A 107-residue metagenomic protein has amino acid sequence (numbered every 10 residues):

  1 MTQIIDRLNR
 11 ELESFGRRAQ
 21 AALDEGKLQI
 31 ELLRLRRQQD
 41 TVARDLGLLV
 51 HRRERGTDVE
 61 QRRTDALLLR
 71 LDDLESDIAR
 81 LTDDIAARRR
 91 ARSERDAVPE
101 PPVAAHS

Functional and structural regions predicted by a protein language model:
T2-D24: Short, charge-rich amphipathic alpha-helices with coiled-coil/heptad character
R10-E13, R17, R37, T41-L48 (+1 more regions): Generic structural signal for well-ordered, non-membrane alpha-helices
A19, E54-D58, E75: Residues at alpha-helix boundaries and short interhelical turns
A19-Q38: Short, charge/polar-rich alpha-helical segments
L33, R37-D40, D65-A79: Generic structural signal for well-ordered, non-transmembrane alpha-helical segments in soluble/cytosolic regions
D40-D65: Short E/K-rich amphipathic alpha-helical oligomerization segments
R44-H51, S76-A79, D83-A86, R90: Charged/polar positions within long, soluble alpha-helices
T82-S107: Long amphipathic alpha-helical coiled-coil segments
